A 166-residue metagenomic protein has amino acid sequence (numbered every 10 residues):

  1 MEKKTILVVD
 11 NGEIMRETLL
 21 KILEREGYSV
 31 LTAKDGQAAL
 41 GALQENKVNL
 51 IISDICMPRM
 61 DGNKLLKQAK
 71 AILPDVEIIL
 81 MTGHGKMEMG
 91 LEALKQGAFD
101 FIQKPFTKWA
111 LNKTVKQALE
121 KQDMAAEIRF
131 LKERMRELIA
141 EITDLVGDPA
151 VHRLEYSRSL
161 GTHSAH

Functional and structural regions predicted by a protein language model:
K4, K34-A38, D61-K64, G85: Acidic catalytic/metal-coordinating carboxylates
G12-L31: Two-component/phosphorelay signaling modules centered on CheY-like receiver
T32-L50: Acidic, metal-coordinating helix/loop segments flanking the phosphotransfer/catalytic sites of two-component signaling
M57: Receiver (REC) domain active-site loop signature in two-component systems and cognate sites in sensor histidine kinases
K86, F106-V115: C-terminal output helix
F130-H166: C-terminal output/effector regions of signal-responsive regulators
